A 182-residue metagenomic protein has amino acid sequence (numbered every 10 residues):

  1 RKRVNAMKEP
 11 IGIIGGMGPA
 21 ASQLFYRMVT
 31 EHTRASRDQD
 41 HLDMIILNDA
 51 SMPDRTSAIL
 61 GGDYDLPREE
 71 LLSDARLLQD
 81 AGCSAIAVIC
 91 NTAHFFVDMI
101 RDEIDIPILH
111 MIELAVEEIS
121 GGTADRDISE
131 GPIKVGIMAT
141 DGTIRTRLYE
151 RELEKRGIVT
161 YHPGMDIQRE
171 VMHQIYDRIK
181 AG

Functional and structural regions predicted by a protein language model:
R3-G182: Non-catalytic structural scaffold of enzyme domains
